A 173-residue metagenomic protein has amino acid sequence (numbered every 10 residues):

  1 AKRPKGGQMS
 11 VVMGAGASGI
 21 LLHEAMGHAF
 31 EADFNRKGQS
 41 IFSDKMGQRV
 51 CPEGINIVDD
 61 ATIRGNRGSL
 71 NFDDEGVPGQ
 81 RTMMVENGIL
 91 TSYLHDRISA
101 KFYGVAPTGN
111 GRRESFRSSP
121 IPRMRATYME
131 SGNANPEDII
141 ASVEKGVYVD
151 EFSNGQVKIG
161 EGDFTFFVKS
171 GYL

Functional and structural regions predicted by a protein language model:
A1-L173: N-terminal small-residue-enriched
